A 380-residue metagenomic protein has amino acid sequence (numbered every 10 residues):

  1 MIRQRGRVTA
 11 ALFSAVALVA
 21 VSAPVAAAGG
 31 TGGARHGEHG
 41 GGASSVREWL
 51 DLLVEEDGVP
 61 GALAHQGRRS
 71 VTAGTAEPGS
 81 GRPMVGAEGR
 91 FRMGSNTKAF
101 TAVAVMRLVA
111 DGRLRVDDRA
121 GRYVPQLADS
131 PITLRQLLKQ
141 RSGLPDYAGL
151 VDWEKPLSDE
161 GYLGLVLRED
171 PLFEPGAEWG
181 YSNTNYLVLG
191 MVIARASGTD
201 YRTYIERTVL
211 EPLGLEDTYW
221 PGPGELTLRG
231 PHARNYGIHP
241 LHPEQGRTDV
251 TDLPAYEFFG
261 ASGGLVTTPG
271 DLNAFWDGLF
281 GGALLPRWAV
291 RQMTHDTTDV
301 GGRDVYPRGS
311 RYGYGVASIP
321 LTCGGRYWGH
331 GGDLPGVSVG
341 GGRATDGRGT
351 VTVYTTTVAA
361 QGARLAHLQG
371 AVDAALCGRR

Functional and structural regions predicted by a protein language model:
I2-G6, A27-V71, R247-R380: Catalytic loop of the DD-peptidase/beta-lactamase superfamily, centered on the K-T-G motif and neighboring
R5, T9-S14: Sec-dependent signal peptide hydrophobic core
F13-V21: Bacterial N-terminal signal peptides
A20-V25, L108: Hydrophobic membrane-targeting alpha-helices
W49-L53, H65, M93-R113, R119 (+3 more regions): Primarily hydrophobic membrane-targeting regions of prokaryotic envelope proteins
D57-P60, S80-L137, F173-S182, G260: Short active-site loop at a secondary-structure junction that contains or immediately precedes the catalytic residue(s)
L63-H65, R92, Q136-L138, G180 (+5 more regions): Structural recognition of the beta-strand scaffold that forms the well-ordered cores of secreted hydrolase catalytic
E77, P131-Y327: Short, surface-exposed loop or secondary-structure junction motifs that flank catalytic or metal-binding residues
